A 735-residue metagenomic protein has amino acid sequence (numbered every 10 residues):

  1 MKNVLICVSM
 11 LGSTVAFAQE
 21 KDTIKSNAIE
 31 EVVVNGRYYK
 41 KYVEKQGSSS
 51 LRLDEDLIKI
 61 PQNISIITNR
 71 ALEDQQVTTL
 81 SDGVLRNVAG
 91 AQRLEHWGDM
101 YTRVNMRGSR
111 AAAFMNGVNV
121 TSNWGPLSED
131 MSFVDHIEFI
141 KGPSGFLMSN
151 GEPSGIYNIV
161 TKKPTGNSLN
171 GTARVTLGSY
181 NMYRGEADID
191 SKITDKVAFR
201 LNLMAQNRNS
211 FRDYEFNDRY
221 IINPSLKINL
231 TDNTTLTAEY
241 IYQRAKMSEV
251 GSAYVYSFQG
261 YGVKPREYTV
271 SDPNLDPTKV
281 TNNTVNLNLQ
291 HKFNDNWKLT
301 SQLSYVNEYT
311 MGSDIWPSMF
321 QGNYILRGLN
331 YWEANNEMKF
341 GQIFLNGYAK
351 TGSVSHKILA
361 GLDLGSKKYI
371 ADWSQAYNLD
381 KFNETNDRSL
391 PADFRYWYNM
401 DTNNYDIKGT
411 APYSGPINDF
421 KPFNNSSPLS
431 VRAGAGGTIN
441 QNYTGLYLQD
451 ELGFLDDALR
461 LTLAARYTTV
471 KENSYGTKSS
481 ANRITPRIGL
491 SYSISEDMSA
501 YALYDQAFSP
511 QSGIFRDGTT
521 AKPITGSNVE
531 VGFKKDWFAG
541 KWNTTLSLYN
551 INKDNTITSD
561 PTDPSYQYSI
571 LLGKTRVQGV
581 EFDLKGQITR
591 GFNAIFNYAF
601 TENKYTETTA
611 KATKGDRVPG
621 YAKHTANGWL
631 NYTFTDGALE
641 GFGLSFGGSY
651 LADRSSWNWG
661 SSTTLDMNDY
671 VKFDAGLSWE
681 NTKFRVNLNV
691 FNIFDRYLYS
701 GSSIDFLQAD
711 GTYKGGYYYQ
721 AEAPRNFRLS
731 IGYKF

Functional and structural regions predicted by a protein language model:
I29-N167, V531: Acidic, small-polar-rich N-terminal luminal/periplasmic segments of exported/outer-membrane proteins
F133-D135, F146-P224, L230-T234, N283 (+2 more regions): Outer-membrane beta-barrel translocator/receptor signature
Q206, S210, N223-K292, K298 (+5 more regions): Acidic/polar loop-and-plug regions of large Gram-negative outer-membrane beta-barrel proteins
T231, N336, S355-K357, D363-K367 (+3 more regions): Structural signature of Gram-negative outer-membrane beta-barrels, strongest in the C-terminal barrel of TonB-dependent
Q290-E308, L329-Y475: Face-selective signature of the C-terminal outer-membrane beta-barrel domain
K292, K298-S304, E308-D314, P523-Q587 (+2 more regions): Membrane-embedded beta-barrel scaffold of Gram-negative outer-membrane proteins
N550, L571-W659, S730-K734: Gram-negative outer-membrane beta-barrel transporters
S649-W659, S678-F735: C-terminal beta-signal and adjacent terminal beta-strands/loops of Gram-negative outer-membrane beta-barrel proteins
